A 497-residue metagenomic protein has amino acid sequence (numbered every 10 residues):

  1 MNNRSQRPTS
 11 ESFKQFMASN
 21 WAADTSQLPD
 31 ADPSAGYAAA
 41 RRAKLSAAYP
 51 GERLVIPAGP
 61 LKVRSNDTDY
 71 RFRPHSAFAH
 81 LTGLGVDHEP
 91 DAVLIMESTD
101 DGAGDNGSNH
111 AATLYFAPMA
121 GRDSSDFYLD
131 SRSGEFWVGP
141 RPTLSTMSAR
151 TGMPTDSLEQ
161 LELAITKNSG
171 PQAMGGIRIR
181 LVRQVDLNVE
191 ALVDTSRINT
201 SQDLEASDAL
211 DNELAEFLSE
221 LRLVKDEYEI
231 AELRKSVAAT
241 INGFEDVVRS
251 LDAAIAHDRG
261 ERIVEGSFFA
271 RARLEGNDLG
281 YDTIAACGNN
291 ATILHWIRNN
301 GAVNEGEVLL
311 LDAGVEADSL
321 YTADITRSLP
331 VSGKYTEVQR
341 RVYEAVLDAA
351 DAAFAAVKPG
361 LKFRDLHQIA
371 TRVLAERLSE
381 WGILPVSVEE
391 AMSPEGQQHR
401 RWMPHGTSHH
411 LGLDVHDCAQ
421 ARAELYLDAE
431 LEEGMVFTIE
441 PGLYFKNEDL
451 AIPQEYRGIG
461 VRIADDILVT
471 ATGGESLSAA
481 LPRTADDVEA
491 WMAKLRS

Functional and structural regions predicted by a protein language model:
M1-S497: Active-site neighborhoods and metal-handling regions in enzymes and metal-associated proteins
